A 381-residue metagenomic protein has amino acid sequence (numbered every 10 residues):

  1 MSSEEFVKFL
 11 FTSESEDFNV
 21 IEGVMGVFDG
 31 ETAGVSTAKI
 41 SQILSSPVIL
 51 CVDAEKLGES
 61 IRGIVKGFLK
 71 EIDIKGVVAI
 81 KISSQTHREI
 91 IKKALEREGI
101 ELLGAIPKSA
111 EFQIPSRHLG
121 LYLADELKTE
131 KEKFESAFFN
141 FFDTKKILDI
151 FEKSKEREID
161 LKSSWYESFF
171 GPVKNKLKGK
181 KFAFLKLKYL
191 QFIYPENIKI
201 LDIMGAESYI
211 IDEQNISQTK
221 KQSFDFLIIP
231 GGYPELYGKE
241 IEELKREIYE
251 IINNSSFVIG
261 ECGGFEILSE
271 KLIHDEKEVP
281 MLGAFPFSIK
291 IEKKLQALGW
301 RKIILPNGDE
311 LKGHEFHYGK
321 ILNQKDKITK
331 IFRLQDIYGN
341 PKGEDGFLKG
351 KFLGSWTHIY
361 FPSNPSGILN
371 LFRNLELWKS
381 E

Functional and structural regions predicted by a protein language model:
M1-L44, V52-K75, Q85-E89: ATP-dependent carboxylate-amine ligase catalytic core
V20-E22, I49-C51, V78, A183 (+3 more regions): Structural motif
K39-I40, A94, I200, E250: Hydrophobic/aromatic ligand-binding patch that stacks against planar heteroaromatic rings of cofactors or nucleotides
D53-A54, I80-S84, A110, L185-Y189 (+1 more regions): Structural motif
G58-V173: Internal gly/pro-rich beta-alpha loop/helix module that stabilizes soluble enzyme cofactors or their anionic handles
P172-K174, K178-S256: Phosphate-binding active sites in nucleotide-utilizing proteins
N175-L177, L190-D202, I291-K294, L298-E381: C-terminal and late-domain segments of enzyme folds
Y233-N307: Cysteine-nucleophile active-site neighborhood
